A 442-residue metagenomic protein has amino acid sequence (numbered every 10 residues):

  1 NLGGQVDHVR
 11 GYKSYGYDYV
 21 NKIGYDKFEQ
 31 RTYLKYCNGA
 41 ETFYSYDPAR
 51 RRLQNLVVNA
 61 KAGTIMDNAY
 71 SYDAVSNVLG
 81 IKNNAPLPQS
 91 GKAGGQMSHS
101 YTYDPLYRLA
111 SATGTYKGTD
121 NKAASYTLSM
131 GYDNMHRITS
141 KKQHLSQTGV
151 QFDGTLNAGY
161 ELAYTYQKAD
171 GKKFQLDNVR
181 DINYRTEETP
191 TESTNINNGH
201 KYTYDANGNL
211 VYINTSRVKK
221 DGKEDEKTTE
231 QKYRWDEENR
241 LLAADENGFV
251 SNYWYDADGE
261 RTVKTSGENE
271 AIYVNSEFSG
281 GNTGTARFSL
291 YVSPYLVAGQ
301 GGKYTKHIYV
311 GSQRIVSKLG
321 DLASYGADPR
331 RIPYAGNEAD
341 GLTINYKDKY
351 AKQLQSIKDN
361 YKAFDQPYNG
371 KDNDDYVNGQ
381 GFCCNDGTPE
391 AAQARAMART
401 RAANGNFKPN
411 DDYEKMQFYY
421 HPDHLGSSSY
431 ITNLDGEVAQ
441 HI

Functional and structural regions predicted by a protein language model:
N1-L2, D7-Y15, I23, K27-F28 (+17 more regions): Beta-turn initiation residues at beta-strand->coil junctions
L2-G3, F28, N38, A49-R50 (+10 more regions): Residue-level recognition of short loop/turn positions
S14-I23, N121, E187-S193, N197: Beta-propeller and related beta-repeat scaffolds in trafficking/envelope systems
Y17-Y19, N38-A40, T64-M66, G95-M97 (+8 more regions): Short, small/polar residue-rich loop motifs at catalytic or cofactor-binding pockets
R51, N59, Y70-Y72, N84 (+1 more regions): Extracellular/periplasmic ectodomains of large secreted or surface enzymes and adhesion receptors
Q89-A93, T119-N121, F152-T155, T191-S193 (+2 more regions): Short consensus segments that form the blades of beta-propeller domains, in both extracellular/periplasmic
S100-P105: Beta-propeller blade signature
G131-V179, K220-T228, Y233-I442: Short secondary-structure transition motifs
